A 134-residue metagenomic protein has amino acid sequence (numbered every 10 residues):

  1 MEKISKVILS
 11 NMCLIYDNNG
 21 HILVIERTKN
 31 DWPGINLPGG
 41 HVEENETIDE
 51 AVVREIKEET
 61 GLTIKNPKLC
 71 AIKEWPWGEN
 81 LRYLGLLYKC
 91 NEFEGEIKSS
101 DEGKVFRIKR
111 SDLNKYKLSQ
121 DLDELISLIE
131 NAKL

Functional and structural regions predicted by a protein language model:
M1-I22, P38: Conserved N-terminal beta-strand and adjoining loop/helix that marks the start of the Nudix/MutT-like hydrolase domain
I8, L37, I64, L81-G85: Short connector loops at helix/strand junctions that flank enzyme active sites, especially segments positioning acidic
N11-C13, L69, Y88-C90: A structural signal for short, well-ordered beta-strand segments
I15-Y16, V24, C90-E92, R107: Conserved hydrophobic "DFG−1" position in protein kinase catalytic cores
H21-E58: Conserved Nudix-box catalytic region and its N-terminal flanking loop in Nudix hydrolases and closely related
T63-A71: A short coil-to-beta-strand element that immediately follows conserved catalytic motifs
K73-E96, I129: Active-site-adjacent beta-strand/loop module that shapes the phosphate/pyrophosphate-binding cleft
K89, K98-I129: NUDIX/MutT-family hydrolases
